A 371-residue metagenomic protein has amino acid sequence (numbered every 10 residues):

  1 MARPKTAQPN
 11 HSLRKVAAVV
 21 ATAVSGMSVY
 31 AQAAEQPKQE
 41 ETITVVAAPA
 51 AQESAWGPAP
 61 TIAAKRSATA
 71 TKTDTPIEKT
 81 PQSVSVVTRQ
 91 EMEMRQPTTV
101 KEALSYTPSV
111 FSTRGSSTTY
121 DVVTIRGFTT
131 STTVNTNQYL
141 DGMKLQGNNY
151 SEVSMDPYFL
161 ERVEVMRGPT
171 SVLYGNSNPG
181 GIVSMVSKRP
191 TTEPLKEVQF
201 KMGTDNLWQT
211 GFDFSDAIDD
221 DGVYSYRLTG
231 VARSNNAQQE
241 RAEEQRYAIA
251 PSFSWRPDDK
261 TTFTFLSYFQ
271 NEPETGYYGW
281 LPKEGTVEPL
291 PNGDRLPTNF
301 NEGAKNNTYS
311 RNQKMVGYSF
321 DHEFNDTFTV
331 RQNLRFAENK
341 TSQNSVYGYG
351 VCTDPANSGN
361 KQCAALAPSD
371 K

Functional and structural regions predicted by a protein language model:
M1-Q39: Cleavable N-terminal targeting peptides that direct proteins into the secretory/outer-membrane pathway or into
R3, E41-P194: Acidic, small-polar-rich N-terminal luminal/periplasmic segments of exported/outer-membrane proteins
V24, Y150-E152, Q238-E244: Short, solvent-exposed loop/turn segments at secondary-structure boundaries
E35-T75, S83-S85, T129, M143 (+5 more regions): N-terminal, post-signal-peptide soluble/periplasmic segments of Gram-negative outer-membrane pore/transport systems
V84, S154, G203-N206, R241-Q245 (+2 more regions): Short sequence motifs at beta-strands and strand-loop junctions characteristic of Gram-negative outer-membrane
V87, R95, Y120, G147 (+6 more regions): Transmembrane beta-barrel architecture of outer-membrane proteins
V134, Y158-E161, V172-I249, W255-T261 (+1 more regions): Outer-membrane beta-barrel translocator/receptor signature
R233-A237, I249-R256, K260-E323, T327-T329 (+1 more regions): Acidic/polar loop-and-plug regions of large Gram-negative outer-membrane beta-barrel proteins
